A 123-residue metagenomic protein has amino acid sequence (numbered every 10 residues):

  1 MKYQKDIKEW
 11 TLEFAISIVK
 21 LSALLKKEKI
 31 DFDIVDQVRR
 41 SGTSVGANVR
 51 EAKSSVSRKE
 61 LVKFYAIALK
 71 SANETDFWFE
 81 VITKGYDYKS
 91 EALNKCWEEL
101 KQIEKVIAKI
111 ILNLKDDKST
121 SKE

Functional and structural regions predicted by a protein language model:
M1-A47, E51-E123: Short, C-terminally biased terminal segments at protein or domain edges
